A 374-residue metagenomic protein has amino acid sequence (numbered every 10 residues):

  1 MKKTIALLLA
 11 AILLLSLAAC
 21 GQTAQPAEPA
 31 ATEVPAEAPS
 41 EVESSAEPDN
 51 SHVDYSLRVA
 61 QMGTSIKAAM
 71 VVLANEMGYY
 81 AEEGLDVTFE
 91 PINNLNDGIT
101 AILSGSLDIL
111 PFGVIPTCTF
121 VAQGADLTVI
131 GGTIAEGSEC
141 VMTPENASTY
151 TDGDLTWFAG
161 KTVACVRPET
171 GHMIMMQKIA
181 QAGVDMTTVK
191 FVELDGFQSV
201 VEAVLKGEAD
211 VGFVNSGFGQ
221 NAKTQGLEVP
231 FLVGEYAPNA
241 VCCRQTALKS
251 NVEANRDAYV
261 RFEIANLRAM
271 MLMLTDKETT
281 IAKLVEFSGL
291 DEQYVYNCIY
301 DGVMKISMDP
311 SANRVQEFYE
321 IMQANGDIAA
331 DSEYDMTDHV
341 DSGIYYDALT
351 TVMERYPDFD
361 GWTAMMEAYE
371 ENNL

Functional and structural regions predicted by a protein language model:
M1-A10: Positively charged n-region of N-terminal signal peptides that target proteins for export
L9, L13-L17: Hydrophobic core
L17-P29: Bacterial lipoprotein signal-peptidase II cleavage site
A30-D195, D210-S216, V229-V233, P238-N239 (+1 more regions): Short, glycine-/small- and polar/acidic-enriched structural segments that line small-molecule recognition paths
A69-L73, M77-G78, T100, S104 (+13 more regions): Solvent-exposed, polar/charged alpha-helical surfaces in well-ordered, non-transmembrane soluble domains, broadly
S199-F287: Pocket-lining segment of extracytoplasmic ligand-binding domains
N255-S332: Secondary-structure end/capping motifs
N297-L374: Segments of small-molecule ligand-sensing domains
